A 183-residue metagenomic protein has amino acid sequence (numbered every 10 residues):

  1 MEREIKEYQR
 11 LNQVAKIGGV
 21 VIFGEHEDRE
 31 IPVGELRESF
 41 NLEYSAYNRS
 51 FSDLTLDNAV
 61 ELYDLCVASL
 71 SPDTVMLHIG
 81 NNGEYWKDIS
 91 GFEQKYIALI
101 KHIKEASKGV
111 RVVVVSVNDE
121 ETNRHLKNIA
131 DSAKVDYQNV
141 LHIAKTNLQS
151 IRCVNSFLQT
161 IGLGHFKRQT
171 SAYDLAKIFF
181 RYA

Functional and structural regions predicted by a protein language model:
M1-D57, Y63-S69: Serine-esterase "nucleophile elbow" of acetyl-processing enzymes
E38-N41, E61-A183: Alpha-helical cap/lid subdomain in secreted, periplasmic, or secretory-pathway luminal O-acyl-processing enzymes
